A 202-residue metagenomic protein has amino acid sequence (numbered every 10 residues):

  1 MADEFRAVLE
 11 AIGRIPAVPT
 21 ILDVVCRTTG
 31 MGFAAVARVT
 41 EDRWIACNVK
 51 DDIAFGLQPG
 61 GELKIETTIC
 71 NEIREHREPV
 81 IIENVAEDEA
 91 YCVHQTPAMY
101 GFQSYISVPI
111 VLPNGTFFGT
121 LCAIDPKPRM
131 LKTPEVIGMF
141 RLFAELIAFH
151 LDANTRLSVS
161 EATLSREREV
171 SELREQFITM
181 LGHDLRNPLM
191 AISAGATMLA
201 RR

Functional and structural regions predicted by a protein language model:
V39, R43-W44, F55-P97, Q103: Regulatory sensory and allosteric helical modules in signal-transduction proteins and certain transcription factors
E75, M139-V159: Signal-transmission/dimerization alpha-helices at domain junctions
Q103-L112: A short, aliphatic-rich beta-strand micro-motif
I124-L142: Regulatory loop-to-helix N-cap segments in sensory/regulatory domains that couple ligand/signal detection
L151-L173: Conserved signal-transmission helix
T179-H183: Conserved phosphoacceptor histidine of two-component systems
A191-R202: Conserved C-terminal segment of the DHp
